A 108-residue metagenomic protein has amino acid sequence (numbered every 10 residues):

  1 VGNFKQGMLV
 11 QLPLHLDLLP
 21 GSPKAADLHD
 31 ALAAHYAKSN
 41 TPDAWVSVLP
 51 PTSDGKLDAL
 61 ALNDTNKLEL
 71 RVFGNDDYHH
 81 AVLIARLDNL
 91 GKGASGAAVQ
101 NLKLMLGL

Functional and structural regions predicted by a protein language model:
V1-L83: C-terminal substrate-binding/catalytic lobe of Rossmann-fold NAD(P)-dependent oxidoreductases
K67-L108: NAD(P)-dependent Rossmann-like dehydrogenase/reductase catalytic/cofactor-binding core
